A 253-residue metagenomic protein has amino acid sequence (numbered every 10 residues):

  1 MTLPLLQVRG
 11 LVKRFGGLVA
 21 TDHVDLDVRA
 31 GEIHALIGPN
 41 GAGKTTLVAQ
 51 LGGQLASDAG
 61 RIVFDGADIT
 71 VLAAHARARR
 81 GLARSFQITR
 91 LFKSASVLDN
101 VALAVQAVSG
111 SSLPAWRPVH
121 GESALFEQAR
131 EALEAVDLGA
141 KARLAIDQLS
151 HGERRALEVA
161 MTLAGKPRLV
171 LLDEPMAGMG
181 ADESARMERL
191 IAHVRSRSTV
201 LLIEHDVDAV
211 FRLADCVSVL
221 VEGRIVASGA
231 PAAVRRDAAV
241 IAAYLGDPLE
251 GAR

Functional and structural regions predicted by a protein language model:
T2-R253: Glycine-rich phosphate-binding loops of nucleotide-dependent enzymes
